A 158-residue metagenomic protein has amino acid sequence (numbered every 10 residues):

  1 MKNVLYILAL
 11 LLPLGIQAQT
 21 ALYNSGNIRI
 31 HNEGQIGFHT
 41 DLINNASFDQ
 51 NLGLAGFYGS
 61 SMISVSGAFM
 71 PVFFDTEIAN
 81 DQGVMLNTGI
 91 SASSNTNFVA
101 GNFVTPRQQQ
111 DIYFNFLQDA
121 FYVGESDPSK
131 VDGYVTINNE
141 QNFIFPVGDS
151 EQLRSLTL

Functional and structural regions predicted by a protein language model:
M1-S25: Bacterial Sec-dependent N-terminal signal peptides
Q17-L158: Extracellular beta-sheet-rich ligand-binding/adhesion modules
